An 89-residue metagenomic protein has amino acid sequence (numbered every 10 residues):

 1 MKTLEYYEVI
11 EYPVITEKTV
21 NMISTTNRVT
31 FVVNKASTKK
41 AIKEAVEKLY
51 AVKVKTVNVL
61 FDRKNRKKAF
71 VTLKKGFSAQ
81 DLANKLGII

Functional and structural regions predicted by a protein language model:
M1-I89: Contiguous, often N-terminal, cationic amphipathic patches that form binding interfaces
